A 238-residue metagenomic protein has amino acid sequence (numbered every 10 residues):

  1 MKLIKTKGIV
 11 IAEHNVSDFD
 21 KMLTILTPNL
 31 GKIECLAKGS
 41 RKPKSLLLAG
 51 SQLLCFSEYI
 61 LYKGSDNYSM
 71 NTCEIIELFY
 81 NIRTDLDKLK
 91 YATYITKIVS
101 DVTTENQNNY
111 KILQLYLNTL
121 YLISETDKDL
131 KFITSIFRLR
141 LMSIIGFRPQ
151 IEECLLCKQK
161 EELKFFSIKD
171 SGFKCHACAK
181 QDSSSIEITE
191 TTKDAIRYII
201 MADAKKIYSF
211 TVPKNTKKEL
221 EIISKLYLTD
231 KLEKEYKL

Functional and structural regions predicted by a protein language model:
M1-L238: Non-catalytic alpha-helical scaffolds and adjoining flexible linkers that form interface surfaces for assembly
